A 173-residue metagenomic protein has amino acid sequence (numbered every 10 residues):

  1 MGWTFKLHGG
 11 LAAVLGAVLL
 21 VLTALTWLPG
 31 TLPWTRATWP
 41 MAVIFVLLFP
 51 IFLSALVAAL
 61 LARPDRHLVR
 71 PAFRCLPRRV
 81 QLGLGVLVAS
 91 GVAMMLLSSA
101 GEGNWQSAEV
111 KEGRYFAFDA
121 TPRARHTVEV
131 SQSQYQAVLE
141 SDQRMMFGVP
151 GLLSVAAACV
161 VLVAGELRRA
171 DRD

Functional and structural regions predicted by a protein language model:
M1-A58: Transmembrane alpha-helical insertion/packing segments
M1-G10, P77-A89: Alpha-helical transmembrane segments and their helix-start/interface "positive-inside/aromatic belt" motifs in integral
I51-A62, A157-E166: Alpha-helical transmembrane segments
A55-L76: Membrane-helix interface/capping segments
G83-S107: Hydrophobic alpha-helical membrane-insertion segments
G103-T127: Juxtamembrane non-transmembrane "cap" segments at the membrane-aqueous interface of multi-pass membrane proteins
V128-V155: Individual transmembrane alpha-helix segments
R168-D173: Short, charged juxtamembrane terminal tails flanking transmembrane helices
